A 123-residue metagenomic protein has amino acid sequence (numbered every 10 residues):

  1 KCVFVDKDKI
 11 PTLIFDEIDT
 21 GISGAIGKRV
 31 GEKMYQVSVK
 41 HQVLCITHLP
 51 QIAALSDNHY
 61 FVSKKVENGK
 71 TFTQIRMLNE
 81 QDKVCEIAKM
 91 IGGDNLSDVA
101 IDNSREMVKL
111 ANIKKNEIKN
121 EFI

Functional and structural regions predicted by a protein language model:
K1-L13, V37: GG-anchored amphipathic helix commonly corresponding to the ABC/SMC/Rad50 NBD signature/C-loop
C2, T20, E67: Short, glycine-/Ser/Thr-/acidic-enriched flexible segments
D6-D8, T20-K28: Conserved D-loop-proximal element of ABC-family nucleotide-binding domains
D16-E17: Walker B catalytic acidic pair
A25-I123: C-terminal lobe/lid and adjacent interdomain/linker elements of RecA-like ASCE P-loop ATPase modules
